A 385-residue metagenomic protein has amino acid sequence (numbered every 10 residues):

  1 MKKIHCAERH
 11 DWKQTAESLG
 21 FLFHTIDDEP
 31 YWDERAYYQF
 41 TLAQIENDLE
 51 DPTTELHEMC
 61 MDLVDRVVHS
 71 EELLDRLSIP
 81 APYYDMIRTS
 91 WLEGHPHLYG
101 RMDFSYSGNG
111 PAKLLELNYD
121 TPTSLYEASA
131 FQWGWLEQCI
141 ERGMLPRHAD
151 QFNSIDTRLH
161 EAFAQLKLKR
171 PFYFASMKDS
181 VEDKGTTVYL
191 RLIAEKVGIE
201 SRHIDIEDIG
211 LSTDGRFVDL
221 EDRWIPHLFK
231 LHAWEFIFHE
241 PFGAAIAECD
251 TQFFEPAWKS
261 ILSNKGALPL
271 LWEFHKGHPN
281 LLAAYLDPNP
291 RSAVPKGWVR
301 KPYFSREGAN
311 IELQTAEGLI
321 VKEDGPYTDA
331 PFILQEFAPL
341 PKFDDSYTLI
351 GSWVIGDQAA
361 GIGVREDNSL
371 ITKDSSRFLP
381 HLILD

Functional and structural regions predicted by a protein language model:
M1-D385: Preference for protein termini
